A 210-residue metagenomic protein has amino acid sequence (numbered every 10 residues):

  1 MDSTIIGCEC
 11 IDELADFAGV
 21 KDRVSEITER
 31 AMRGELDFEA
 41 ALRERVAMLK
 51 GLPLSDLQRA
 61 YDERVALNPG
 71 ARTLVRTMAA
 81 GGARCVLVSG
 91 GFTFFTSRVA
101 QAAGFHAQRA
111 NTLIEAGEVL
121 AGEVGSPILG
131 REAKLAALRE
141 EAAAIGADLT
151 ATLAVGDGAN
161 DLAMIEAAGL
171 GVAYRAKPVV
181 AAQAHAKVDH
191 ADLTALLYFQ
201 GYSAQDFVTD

Functional and structural regions predicted by a protein language model:
M1-E39, R43-E44: Active-site neighborhood of HAD-like aspartate-dependent phosphohydrolases
D2, V20, G51, L113-E115: Short connector loops/turns at beta-strand edges and beta->alpha or beta->beta junctions
C8-I11, V20, L54, K177 (+1 more regions): ATP/adenylate-binding site constellation spanning eukaryotic-like Ser/Thr protein kinases, ABC-transporter
E44-L49, A66: Long, charge-rich alpha-helical interaction segments
D56-D210: C-terminal cap/substrate-recognition subdomain and adjoining C-terminal extension of metal-dependent phosphatase-like
